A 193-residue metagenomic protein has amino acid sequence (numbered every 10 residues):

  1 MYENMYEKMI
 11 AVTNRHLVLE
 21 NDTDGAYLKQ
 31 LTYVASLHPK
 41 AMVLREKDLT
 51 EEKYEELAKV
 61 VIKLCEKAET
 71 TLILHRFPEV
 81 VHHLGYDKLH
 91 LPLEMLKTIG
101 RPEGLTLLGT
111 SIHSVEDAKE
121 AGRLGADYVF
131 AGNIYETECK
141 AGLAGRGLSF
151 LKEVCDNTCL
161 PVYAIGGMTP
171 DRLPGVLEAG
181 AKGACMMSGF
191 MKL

Functional and structural regions predicted by a protein language model:
Y6-K8, L37-P39, K67-E69, L105: A general structural motif
Y6-L28, T106-I112: Active-site mouth loops of central-metabolism enzymes
E7-T13, M42-L44, L72-L74, L89-L91 (+4 more regions): Hydrophobic faces of well-ordered beta-strands that scaffold small-molecule active sites in alpha/beta enzyme cores
A11-L17, L91-R101, Y128-G142, G167-L193: Glycine-rich phosphate-binding active-site loops on the catalytic face of alpha/beta enzymes
N21-G25, K29, L49-E52, E56 (+1 more regions): Residues at secondary-structure transition points
A26-A41, K67, F77-E79, L84 (+3 more regions): Alpha/beta enzyme core
A41-K53, N133-K140: Glycine-rich, proline-tolerant flexible connector loops at the mouths of alpha/beta enzymes
E55-L74, L93-L96, R101-S114, G142-P170: Alpha-helix-loop-beta-strand connector modules within alpha/beta enzyme cores
